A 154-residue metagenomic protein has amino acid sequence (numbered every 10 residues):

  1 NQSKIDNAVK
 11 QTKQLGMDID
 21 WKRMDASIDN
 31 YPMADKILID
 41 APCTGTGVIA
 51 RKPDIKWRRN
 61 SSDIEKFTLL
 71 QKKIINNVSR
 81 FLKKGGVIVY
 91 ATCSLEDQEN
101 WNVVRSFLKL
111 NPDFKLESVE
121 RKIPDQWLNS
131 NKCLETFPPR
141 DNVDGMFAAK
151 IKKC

Functional and structural regions predicted by a protein language model:
N1-C154: S-adenosylmethionine
